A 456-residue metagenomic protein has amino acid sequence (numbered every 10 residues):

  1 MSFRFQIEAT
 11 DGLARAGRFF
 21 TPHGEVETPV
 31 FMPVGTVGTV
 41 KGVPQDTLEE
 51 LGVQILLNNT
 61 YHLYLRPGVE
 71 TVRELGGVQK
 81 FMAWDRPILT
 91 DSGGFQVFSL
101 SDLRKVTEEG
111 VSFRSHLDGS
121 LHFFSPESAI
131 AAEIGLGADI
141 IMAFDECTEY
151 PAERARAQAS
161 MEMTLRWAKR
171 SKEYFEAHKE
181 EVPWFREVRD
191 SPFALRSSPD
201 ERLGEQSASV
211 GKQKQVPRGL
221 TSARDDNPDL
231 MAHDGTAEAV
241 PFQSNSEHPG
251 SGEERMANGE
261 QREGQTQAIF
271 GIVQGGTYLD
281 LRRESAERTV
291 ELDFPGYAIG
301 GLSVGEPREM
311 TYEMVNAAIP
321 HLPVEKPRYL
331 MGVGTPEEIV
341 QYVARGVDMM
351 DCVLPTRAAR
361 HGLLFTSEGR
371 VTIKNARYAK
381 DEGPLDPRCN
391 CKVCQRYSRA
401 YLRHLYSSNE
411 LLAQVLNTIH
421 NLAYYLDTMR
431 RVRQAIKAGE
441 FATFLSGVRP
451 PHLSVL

Functional and structural regions predicted by a protein language model:
M1-R18, V26-V30, G42, D145-P151 (+1 more regions): C-terminal extensions of enzymes
M1-V188, R262, A376-A379: Non-catalytic, usually N-terminal nucleic-acid engagement modules in DNA/RNA processing proteins
G24, L56, D91, E133 (+5 more regions): Conserved, mostly hydrophobic/aromatic
W84, L89, F95-S101, T107-D118 (+4 more regions): Active-site pocket-lining/capping segments in soluble small-molecule metabolic enzymes
S115, Q265, F441: Long C-terminal interaction/binding lobes of large macromolecular proteins
E149-E153, Q158, G296-S303, L411-Q414: Glycine- and acidic
A177-T266: Intrinsic disorder/low-complexity segments
H178, V182, G264-L385: Glycine-rich phosphate/ribose-binding loops and adjacent secondary-structure elements that form binding surfaces
